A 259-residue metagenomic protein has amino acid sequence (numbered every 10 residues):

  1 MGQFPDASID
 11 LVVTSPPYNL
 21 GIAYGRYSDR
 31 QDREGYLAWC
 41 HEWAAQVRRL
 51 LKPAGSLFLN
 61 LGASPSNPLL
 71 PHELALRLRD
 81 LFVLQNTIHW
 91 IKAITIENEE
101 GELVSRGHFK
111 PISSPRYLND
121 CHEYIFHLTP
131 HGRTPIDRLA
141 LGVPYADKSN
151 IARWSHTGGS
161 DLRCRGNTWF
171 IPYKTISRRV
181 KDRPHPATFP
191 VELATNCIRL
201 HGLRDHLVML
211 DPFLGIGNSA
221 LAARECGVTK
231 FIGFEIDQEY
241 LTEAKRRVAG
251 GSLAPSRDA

Functional and structural regions predicted by a protein language model:
M1, K245-A259: S-adenosyl-L-methionine
M1-E243: Core catalytic lobe of class I
